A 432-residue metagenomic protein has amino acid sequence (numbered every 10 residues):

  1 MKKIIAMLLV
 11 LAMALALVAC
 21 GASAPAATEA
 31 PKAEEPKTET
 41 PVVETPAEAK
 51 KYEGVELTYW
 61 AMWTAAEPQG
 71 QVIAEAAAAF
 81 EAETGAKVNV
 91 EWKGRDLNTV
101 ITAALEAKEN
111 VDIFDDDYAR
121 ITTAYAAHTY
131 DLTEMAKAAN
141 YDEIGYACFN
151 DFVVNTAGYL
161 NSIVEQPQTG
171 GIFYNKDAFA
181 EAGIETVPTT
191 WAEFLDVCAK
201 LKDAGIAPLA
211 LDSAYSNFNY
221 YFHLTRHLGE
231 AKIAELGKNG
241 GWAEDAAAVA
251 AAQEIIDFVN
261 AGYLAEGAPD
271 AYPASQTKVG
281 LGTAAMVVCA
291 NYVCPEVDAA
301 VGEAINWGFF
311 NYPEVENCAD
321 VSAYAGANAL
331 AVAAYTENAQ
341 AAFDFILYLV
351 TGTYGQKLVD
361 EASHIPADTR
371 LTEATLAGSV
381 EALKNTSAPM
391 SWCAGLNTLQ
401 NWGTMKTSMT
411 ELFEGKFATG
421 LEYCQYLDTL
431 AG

Functional and structural regions predicted by a protein language model:
C20, E48, A104, V111-D112 (+4 more regions): A structural signal for short loop-to-beta-strand junctions that line the ligand-binding cleft of periplasmic/secreted
E35, V42-E53, D117-G171, L195 (+4 more regions): Hinge/lid segment of periplasmic solute-binding proteins
A78, A82-K87, G158, A182 (+2 more regions): Extracytoplasmic/periplasmic substrate-recognition and gating elements
A79-G145, D177-T189, K278, T283-M286: Extracytoplasmic "Venus flytrap"/periplasmic binding protein-like
V88, A180, Q356, N385-G432: Conserved C-terminal helix/tail region of periplasmic/extracytoplasmic solute-binding proteins
A124-T133, K137, F149-V187, S213-G237 (+3 more regions): Periplasmic solute-binding protein
T129-E134, Y292-E296, N328-N401: Mature extracytoplasmic/periplasmic domains
C198-K200, K238-A268: Glycine-centered hinge/linker elements that transmit conformational signals in sensory and ligand-binding systems
